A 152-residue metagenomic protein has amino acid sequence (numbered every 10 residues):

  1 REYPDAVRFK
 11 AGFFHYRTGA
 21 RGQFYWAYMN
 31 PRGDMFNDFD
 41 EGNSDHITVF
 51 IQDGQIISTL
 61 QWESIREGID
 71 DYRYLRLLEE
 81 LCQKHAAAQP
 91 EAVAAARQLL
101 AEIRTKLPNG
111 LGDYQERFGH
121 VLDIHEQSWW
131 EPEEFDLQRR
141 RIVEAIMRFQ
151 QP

Functional and structural regions predicted by a protein language model:
R1-D38, N43: Catalytic-core region of carbohydrate-active enzymes that cleave or remodel glycosidic bonds
A20-R21, M35-P152: Catalytic domains of carbohydrate-active enzymes that cleave complex glycans
